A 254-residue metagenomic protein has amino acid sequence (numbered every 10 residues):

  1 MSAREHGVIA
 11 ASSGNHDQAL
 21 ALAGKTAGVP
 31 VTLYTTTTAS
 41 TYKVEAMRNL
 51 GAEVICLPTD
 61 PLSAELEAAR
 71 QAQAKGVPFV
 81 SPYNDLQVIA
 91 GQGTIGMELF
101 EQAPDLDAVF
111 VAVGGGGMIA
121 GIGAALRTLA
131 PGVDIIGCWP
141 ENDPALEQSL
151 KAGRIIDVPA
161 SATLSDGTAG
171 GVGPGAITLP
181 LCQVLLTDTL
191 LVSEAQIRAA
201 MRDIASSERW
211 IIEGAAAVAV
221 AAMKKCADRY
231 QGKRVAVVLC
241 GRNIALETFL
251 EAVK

Functional and structural regions predicted by a protein language model:
M1-K254: PLP-dependent amino-acid enzyme catalytic core
